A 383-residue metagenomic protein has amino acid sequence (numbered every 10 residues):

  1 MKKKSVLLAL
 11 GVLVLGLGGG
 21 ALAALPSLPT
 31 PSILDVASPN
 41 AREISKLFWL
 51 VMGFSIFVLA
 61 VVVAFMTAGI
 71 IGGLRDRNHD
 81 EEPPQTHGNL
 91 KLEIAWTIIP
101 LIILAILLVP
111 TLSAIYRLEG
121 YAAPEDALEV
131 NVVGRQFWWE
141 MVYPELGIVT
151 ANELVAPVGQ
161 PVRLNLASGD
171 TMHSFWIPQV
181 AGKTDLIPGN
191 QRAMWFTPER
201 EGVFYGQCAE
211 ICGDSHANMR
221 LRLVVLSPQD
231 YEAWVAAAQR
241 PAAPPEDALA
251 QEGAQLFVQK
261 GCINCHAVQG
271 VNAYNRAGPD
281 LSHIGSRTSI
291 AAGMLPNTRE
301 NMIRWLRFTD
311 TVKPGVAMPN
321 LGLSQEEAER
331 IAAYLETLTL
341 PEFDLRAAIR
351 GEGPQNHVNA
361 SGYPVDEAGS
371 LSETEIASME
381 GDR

Functional and structural regions predicted by a protein language model:
M1-V12: N-terminal membrane topogenic signal
K2-K3, G20-L50, V63, I70-R276 (+4 more regions): Non-transmembrane, membrane-proximal soluble domains of secreted or membrane proteins
V12-A21: Core hydrophobic alpha-helical transmembrane segments of single-pass membrane proteins
S55: Globin-like tetrapyrrole-binding proteins
V58-V62: Seven-transmembrane alpha-helical bundle of G-protein-coupled receptors
S286-I290: A short, flexible beta-alpha/helix-coil linker loop
